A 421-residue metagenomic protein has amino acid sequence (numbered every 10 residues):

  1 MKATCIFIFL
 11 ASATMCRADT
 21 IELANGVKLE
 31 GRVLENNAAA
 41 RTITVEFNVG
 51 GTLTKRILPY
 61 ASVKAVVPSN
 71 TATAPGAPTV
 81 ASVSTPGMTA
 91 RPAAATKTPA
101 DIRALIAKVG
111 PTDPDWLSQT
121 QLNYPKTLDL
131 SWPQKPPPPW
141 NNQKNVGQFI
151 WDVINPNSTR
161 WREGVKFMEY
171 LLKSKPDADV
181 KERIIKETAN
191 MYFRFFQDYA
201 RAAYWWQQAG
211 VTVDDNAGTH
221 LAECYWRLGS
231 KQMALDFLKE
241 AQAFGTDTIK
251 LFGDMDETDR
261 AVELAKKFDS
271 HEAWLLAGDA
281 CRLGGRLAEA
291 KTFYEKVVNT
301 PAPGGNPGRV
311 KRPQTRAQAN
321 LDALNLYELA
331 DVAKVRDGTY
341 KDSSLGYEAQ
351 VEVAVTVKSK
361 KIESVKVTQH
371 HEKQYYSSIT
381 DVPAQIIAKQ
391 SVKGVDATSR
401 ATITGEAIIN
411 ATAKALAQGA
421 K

Functional and structural regions predicted by a protein language model:
M1-T4: Positively charged n-region of N-terminal signal peptides that target proteins for export
F9-R17: Hydrophobic h-region of N-terminal signal peptides that target proteins for export in Gram-negative bacteria
C16-A100: Compositionally biased alpha-helical segments
K28, A38-T42, L53, V335 (+3 more regions): Extracytoplasmic
A38, P68, F193, V211 (+4 more regions): Sec-exported extracytoplasmic/periplasmic mature domains
S62-D113, Q121, E289-K296, G305-R336: Pro/Ala/Gly-rich low-complexity, hydrophilic intrinsically disordered segments
A81-N142, V146-G147, V153-K166, L172-K173 (+1 more regions): Active-site- and interface-proximal helix/loop "cap" or "latch" segments in soluble metabolic and energy-transducing
T159-L324: Alpha-helical protein-protein interaction scaffolds
